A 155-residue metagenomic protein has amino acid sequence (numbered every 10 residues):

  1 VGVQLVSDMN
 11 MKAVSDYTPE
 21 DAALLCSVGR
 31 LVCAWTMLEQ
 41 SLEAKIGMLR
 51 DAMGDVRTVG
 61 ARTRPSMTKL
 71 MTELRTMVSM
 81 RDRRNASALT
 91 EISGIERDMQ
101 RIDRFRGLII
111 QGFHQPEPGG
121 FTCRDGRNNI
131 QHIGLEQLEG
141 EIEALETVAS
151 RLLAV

Functional and structural regions predicted by a protein language model:
G2-S79, R97-F105, I110-Q111, Q115 (+1 more regions): Amphipathic alpha-helical interface elements
P65-G94, G126-G140: Short, glycine/alanine-rich amphipathic alpha-helical segment that often forms an alpha-turn-alpha hairpin
H114-H132: Acidic interhelical loop/turn segments
